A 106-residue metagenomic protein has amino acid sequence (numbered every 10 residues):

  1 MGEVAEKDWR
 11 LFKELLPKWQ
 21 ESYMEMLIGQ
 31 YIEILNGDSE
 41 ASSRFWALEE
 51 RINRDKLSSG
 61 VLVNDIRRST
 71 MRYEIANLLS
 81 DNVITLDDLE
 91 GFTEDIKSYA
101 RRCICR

Functional and structural regions predicted by a protein language model:
M1-R106: Acidic, Ser/Pro/Thr-rich low-complexity regulatory regions and the short amphipathic helical interaction modules they
